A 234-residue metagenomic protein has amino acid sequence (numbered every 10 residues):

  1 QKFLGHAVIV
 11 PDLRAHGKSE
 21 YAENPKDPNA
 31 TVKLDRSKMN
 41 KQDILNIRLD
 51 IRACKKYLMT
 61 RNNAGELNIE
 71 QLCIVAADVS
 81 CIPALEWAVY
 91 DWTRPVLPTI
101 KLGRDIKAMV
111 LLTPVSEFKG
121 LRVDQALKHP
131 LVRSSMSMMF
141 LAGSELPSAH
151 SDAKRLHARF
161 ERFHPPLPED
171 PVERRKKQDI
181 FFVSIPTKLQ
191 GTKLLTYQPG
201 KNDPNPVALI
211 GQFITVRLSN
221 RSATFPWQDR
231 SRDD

Functional and structural regions predicted by a protein language model:
K2-T31: Conserved alpha/beta-hydrolase
F3-G5, N46-A53, Y57, I82-E86 (+4 more regions): Extracytoplasmic/secreted proteins, especially bacterial periplasmic and envelope-associated proteins
L13-K18, V79-I82, P114-F118, S144-S148 (+1 more regions): Solvent-exposed loop/turn segments at secondary-structure junctions within structured extracellular/periplasmic domains
K26-E66, E86: Alpha/beta-hydrolase active-site loop
L34-L45, Q71-C73, G143, T196-G200: Second-shell loop/turn segments in exported
Y57-R133: Primarily recognizes the serine-hydrolase "nucleophile elbow" in alpha/beta-hydrolase and SGNH/GDSL folds
P98-K177: The feature captures the conserved acid-bearing segment of alpha/beta-hydrolase catalytic domains
L167-D234: C-terminal catalytic histidine-bearing segment of alpha/beta-hydrolase fold enzymes
